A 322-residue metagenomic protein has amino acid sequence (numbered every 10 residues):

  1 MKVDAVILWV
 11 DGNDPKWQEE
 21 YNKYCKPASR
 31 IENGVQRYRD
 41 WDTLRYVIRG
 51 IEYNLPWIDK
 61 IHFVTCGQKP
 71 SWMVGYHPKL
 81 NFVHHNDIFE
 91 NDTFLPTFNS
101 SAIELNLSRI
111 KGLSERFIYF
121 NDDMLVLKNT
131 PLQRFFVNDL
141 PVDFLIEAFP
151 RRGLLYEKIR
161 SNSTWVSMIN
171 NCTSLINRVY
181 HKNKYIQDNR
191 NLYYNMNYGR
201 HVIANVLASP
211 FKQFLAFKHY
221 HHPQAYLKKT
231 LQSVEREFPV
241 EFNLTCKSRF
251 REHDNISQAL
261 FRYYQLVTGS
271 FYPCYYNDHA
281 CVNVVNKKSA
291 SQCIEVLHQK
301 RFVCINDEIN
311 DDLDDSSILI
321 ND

Functional and structural regions predicted by a protein language model:
M1-I118, L125-D322: ER/Golgi luminal nucleotide-sugar-dependent glycosyltransferases, focusing on the catalytic module
